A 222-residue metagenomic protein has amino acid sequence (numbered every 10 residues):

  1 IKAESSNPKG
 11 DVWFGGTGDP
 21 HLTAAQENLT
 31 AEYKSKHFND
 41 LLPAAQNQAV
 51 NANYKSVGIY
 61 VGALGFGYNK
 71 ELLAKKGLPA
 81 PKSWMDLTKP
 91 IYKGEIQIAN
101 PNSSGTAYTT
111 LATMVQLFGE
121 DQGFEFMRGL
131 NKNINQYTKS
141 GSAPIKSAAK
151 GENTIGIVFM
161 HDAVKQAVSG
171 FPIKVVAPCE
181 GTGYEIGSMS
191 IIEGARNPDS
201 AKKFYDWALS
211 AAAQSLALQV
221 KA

Functional and structural regions predicted by a protein language model:
K2, P8-E152: Extracytoplasmic ligand-binding site segments that recognize negatively charged/polar headgroups
T17, G141, F159-M160, S210: Helix N-cap/beta->alpha junction signal
D19-T23, A149, T154-P172: A ligand-binding cleft/hinge motif common to bilobed small-molecule-binding domains
H21, L73, A163, A213-Q214: A generic structural signal for short hydrophobic patches within well-formed alpha-helices
P43-A44, F126-N131, Y137-T138, S169-E193: Periplasmic-binding protein-like
G67-L72, A112, E185-S200, L216-A217: A bilobed periplasmic-binding-protein/Venus flytrap-type ligand-binding module shared by bacterial periplasmic
I91-A99, W207-A222: Periplasmic-binding protein-like
N197-A211: Alpha-helical secondary-structure segments
